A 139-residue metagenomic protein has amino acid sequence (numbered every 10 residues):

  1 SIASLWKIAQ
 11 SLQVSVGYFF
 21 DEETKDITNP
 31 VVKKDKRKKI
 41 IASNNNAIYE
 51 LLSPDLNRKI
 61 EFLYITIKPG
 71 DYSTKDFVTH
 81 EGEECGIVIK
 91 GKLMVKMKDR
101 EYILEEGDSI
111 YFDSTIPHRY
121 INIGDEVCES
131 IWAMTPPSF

Functional and structural regions predicted by a protein language model:
S4-L12, V16-F20: Hydrophobic micro-packing sites on short alpha-helices
Y18-T28: Short amphipathic recognition helices of helix-turn-helix/homeodomain-type DNA-binding modules
V32-L51, F62-H80, S114-P117: Conserved short histidine dyad/triad with adjacent acidic residue
N45-I48, L56-R58, E105, S114-F139: Ligand-binding loop in jelly-roll beta-barrel domains
L52, K98-D113: Short acidic-glycine-tyrosine-enriched beta hairpin
E81-M97, G107: Glycine- and acidic-residue-biased ligand/ion/polar-headgroup-sensing regions
